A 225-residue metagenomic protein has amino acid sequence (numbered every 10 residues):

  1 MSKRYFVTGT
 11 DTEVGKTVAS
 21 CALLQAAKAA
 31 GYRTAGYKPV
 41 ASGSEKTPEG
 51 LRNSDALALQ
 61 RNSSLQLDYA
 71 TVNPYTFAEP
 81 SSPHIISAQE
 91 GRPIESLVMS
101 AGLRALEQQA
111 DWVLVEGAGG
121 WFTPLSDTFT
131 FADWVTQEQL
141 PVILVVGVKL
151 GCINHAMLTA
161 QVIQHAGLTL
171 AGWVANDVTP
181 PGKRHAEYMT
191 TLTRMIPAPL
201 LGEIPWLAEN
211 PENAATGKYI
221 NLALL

Functional and structural regions predicted by a protein language model:
R4, V18-P93, L97, G102-A105: N-terminal phosphate/diphosphate-binding loop that engages ATP/GTP or pyrophosphate donors across diverse enzyme folds
V7: Hydrophobic anchor at the beta1->P-loop junction of P-loop NTPases
V14-G15: Conserved glycine(s) of the Walker
N53-A56, A132, A186-T190: Short, surface-exposed alpha-helical segments at coil->helix boundaries
M99, L103-D127: Switch II (G3) loop of P-loop NTPases
S126-K149: Inter-motif core of Ras-like GTPase G domains
A160-L225: C-terminal lobe/tail of nucleotide-utilizing enzymes
